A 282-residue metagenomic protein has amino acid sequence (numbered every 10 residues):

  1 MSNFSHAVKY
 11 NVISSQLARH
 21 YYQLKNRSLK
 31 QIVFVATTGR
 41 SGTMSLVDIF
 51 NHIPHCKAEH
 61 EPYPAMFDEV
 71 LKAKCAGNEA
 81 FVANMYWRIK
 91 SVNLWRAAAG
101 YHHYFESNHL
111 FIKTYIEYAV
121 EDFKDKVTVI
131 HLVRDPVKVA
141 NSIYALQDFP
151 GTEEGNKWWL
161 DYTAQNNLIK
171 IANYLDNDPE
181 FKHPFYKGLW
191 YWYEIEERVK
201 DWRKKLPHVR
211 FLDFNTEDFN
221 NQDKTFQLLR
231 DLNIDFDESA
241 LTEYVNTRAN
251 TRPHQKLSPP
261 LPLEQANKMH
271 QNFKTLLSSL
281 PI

Functional and structural regions predicted by a protein language model:
M1-A99, A240, Y244-K256: PAPS-dependent sulfotransferase catalytic core
M1-N26, L168-G188, Y193-I282: PAPS-dependent sulfotransferases, especially Golgi type II membrane carbohydrate sulfotransferases
V33, K57, T128-I130, L212-F214: Hydrophobic/aromatic beta-strand patches that form the interior of the parallel beta-sheet core in alpha/beta enzyme
A36-T38, F105-L110, V133-R134, N215-E217: Short His-Asn-centered micro-motif
M44-V47, A65-D68, I112-Y115, P136-S142 (+2 more regions): Short catalytic/ligand-binding loop motif for oxyanion handling, primarily in non-cytosolic enzymes, centered on
D48-F123, E154-W159, T163-E180, N272: PAPS-dependent sulfation machinery
C75-N78, L146-P150, D231-L232: Short, hinge-like loop/turn segments at secondary-structure boundaries
F123-A145: Conserved phosphate-donor/acceptor-positioning beta-strand/loop module used by diverse small-molecule
